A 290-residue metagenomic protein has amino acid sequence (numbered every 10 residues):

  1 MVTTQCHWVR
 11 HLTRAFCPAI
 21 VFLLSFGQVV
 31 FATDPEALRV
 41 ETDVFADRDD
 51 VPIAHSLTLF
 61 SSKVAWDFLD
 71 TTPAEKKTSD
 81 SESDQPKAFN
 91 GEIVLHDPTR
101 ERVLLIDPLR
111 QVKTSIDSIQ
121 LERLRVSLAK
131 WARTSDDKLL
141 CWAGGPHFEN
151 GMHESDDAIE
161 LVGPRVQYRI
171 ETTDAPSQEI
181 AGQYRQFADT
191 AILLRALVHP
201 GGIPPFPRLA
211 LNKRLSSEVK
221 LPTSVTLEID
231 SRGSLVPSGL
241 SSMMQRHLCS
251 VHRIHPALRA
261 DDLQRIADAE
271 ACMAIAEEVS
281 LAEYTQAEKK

Functional and structural regions predicted by a protein language model:
V2-C17: Bacterial N-terminal signal peptides that target proteins for export
R14-G27: Bacterial N-terminal signal peptides
V29-F31, N90-D97, L140-E154, L215-S216: Short linear motifs in intrinsically disordered
V30-K63, P73: N-terminal cleavable signal peptides for secretion/export
T33-E41, S62-W66, S155-E160, K220-T226: Short, hydrophobic/aromatic-rich segments at coil-to-beta transitions
T33-P35, T58-L59, H96, D107-P108 (+3 more regions): Contiguous interface-forming segments/domains that mediate binding rather than catalysis
S56-D137: An acidic-aromatic
L124-R125, G144-P146, G151, S155-K290: Non-transmembrane domains of secretory- and envelope-associated proteins
